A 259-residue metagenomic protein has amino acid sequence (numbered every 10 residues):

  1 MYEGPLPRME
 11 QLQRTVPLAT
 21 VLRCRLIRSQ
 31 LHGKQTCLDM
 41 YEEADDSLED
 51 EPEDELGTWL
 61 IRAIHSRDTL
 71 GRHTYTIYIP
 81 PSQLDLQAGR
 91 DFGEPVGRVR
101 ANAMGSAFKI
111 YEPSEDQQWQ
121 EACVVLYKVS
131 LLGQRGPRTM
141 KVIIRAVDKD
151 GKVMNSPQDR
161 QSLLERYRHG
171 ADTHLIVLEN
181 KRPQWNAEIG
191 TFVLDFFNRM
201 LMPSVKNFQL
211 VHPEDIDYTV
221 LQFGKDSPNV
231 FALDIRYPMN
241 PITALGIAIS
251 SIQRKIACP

Functional and structural regions predicted by a protein language model:
M1-V177, D195-P213, D217-P259: N-terminal low-complexity/intrinsically disordered pre-sequences and tails
E179-K181: Eukaryotic Ser/Thr- and acidic-rich low-complexity regulatory segments
Q184-L194: A surface-exposed beta-alpha-beta supersecondary segment
